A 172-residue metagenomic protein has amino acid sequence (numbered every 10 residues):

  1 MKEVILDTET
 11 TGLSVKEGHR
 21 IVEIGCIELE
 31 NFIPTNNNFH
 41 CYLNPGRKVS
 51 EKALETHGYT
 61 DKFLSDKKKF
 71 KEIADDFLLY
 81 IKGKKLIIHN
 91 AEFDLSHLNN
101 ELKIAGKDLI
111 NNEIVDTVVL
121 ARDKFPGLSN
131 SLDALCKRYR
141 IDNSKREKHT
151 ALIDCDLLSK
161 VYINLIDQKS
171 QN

Functional and structural regions predicted by a protein language model:
M1-N112, R122-F125, L132-H149: Conserved non-catalytic scaffold segment of RNase H-like nuclease domains
V119-R122, K137, K160-I163: Generic alpha-helical structural context detector
T150-I163: Acidic, divalent-metal-coordinating active-site segment for phosphoryl/phosphodiester hydrolysis, typified by short
I163-N172: Acidic two-metal-ion nuclease catalytic site recognized across multiple nuclease folds, prominently DnaQ/RNase D-T
